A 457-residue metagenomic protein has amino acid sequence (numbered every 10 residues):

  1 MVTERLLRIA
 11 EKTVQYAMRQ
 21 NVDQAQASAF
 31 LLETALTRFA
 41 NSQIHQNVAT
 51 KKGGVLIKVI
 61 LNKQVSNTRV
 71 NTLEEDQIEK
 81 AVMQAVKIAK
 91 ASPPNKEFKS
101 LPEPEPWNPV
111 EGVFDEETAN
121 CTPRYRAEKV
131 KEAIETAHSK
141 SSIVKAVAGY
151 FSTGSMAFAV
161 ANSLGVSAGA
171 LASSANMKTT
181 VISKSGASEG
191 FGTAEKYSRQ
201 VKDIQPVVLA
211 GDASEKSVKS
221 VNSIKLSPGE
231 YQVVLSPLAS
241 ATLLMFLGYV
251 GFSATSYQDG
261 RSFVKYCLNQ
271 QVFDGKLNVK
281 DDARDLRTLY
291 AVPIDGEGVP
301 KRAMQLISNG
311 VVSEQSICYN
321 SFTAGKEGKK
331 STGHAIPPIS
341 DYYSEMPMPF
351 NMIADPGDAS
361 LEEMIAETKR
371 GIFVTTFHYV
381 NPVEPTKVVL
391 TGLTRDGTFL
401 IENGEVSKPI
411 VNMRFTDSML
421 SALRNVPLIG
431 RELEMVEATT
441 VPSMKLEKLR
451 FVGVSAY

Functional and structural regions predicted by a protein language model:
M1-R302, S308-V311, N403-E405, A422 (+2 more regions): Active-site bordering "gate/hinge" segments that shape substrate access to catalytic or cofactor-binding pockets
C267-Y457: Dual-mode signal for accessory low-complexity, basic/Gly-rich regions
